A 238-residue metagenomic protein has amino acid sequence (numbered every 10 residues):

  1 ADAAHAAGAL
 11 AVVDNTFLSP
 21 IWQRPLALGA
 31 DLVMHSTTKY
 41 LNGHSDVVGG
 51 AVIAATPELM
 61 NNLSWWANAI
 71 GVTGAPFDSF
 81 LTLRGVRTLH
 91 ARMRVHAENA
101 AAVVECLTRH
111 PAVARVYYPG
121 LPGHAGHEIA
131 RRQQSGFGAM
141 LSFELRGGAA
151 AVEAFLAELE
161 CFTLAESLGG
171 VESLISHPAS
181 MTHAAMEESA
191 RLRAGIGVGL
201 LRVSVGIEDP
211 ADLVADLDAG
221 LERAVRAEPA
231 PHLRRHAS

Functional and structural regions predicted by a protein language model:
A1-P111, Y117: Conserved PLP-enzyme active-site core in the AAT-like
T16-L18, L121, G206-E208: Active-site beta-loop-alpha junctions enriched in small/polar residues
G43, G74-P76, Q133-G136, R193-V198: Short, flexible turn/loop "capping" segments at secondary-structure junctions
V47, F137-A139, G169-V171, G197-G199: A generic structural signal for well-ordered coil/turn residues at beta-strand boundaries that shape enzyme active-site
A51, E58-L63, L164-A179: Mobile, glycine-enriched helix-loop/loop "lid" segments at the mouths of ligand-binding/catalytic clefts that gate
T82-A91, G138-R146, L201-G206: Short, well-ordered beta-strand elements within core beta-sheets of diverse protein domains
A101-G169, M186-L192, H232-L233: Conserved small-domain helix->loop->beta segment predominantly found in fold-type I
A157, S173-S238: PLP-dependent enzyme catalytic core of the Aspartate aminotransferase-like
